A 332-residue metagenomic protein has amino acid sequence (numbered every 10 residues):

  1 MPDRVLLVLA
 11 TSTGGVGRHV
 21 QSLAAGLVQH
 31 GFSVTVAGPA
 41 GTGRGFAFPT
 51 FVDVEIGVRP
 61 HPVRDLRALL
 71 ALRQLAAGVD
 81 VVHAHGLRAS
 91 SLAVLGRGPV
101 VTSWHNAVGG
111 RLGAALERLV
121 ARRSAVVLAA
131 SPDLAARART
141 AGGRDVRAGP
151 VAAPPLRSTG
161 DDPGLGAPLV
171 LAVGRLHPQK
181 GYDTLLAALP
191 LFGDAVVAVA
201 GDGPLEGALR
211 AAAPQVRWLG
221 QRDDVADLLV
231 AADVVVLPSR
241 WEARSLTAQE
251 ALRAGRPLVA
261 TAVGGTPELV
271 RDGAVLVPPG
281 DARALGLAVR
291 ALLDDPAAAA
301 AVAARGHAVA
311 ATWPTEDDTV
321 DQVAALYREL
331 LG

Functional and structural regions predicted by a protein language model:
L6-L66, R137-R139: N-terminal strand-loop element at the rim of the active site of nucleotide-sugar-dependent glycosyltransferases
G17-A25, P168, A172-L191, P204-A208 (+1 more regions): A conserved mid-protein helix/loop that constitutes part of the nucleotide-sugar donor-binding site
V52-D53, R118-G160: Donor nucleotide-sugar binding/catalytic pocket of nucleotide-sugar-dependent glycosyltransferases
H83-S90, W104: Short His-centered aromatic/hydrophobic patch
Q221, R240: Aromatic "clamp/platform" in nucleotide-sugar-dependent glycosyltransferases that forms part of the donor/acceptor
P257-A260: Short hydrophobic beta-strand element within catalytic cores of glycosyltransferases and related nucleotide-activated
D272-R283, A291-A297: Conserved acidic donor-binding segment of nucleotide-sugar-dependent glycosyltransferases
A297-R328: A charged, aromatic-enriched C-terminal amphipathic alpha-helix characteristic of glycosyltransferases across folds
